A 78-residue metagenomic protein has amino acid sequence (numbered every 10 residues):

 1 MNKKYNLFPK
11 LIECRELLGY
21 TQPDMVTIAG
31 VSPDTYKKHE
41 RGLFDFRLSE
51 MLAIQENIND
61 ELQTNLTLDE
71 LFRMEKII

Functional and structural regions predicted by a protein language model:
M1-L17: A short, Lys/Arg-rich alpha-helix, primarily the initiator
M1-N2, G19, K38, F44 (+1 more regions): Short, charged recognition helix plus adjacent turn of helix-turn-helix-like nucleic-acid-binding domains
P9, P23, L48-L52: Short alpha-helical elements of helix-turn-helix
I12, E16, G30, R41-L43: Residue-level detection of the helix-turn-helix DNA-binding "recognition helix"
I12, P23, D69: Residues within the helices of the helix-turn-helix
R15, V26, Q55: The alpha-helix within a helix-turn-helix
G19-K38: Short alpha-helical DNA-recognition segment
S49-L66: DNA major-groove recognition helix of helix-turn-helix/homeodomain DNA-binding modules
